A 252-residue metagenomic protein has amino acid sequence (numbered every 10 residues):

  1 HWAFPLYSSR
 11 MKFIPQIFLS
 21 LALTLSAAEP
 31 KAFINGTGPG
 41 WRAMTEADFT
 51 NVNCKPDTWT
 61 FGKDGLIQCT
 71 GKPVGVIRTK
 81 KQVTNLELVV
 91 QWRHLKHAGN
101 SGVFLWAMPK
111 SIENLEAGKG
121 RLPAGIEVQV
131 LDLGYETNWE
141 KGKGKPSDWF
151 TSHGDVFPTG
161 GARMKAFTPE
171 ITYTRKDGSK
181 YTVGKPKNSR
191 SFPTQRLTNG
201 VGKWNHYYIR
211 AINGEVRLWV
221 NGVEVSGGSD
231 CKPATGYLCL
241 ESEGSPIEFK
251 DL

Functional and structural regions predicted by a protein language model:
P15-T24: Bacterial N-terminal signal peptides
A28-D251: Carbohydrate-interacting regions of secretory-pathway proteins
